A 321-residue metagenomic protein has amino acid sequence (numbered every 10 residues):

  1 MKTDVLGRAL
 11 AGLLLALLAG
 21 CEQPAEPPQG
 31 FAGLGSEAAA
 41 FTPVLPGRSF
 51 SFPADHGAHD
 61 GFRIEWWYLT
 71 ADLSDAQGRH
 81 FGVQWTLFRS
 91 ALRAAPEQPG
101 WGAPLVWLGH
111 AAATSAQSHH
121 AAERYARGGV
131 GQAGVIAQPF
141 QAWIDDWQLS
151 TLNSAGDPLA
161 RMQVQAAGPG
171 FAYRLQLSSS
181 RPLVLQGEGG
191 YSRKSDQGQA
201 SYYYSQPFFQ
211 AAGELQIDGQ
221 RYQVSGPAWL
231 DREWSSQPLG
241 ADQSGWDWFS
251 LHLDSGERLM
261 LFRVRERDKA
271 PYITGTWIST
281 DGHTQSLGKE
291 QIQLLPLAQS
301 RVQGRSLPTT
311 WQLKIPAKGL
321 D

Functional and structural regions predicted by a protein language model:
M1-L10: Bacterial N-terminal signal peptides that target proteins for export
L17-G20: C-terminal motif of bacterial Sec signal peptides marking the signal peptidase cleavage site
E22-D321: Structured soluble/peripheral alpha/beta segments that form catalytic or ligand/cofactor-binding pockets
